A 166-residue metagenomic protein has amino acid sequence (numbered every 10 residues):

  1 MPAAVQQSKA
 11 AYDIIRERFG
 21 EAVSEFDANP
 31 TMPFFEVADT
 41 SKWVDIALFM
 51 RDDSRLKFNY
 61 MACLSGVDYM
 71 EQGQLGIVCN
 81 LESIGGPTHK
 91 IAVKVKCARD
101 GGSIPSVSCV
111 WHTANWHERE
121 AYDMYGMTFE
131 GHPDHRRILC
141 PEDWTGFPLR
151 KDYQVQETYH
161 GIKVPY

Functional and structural regions predicted by a protein language model:
M1-Y166: Terminal low-complexity/charged segments
